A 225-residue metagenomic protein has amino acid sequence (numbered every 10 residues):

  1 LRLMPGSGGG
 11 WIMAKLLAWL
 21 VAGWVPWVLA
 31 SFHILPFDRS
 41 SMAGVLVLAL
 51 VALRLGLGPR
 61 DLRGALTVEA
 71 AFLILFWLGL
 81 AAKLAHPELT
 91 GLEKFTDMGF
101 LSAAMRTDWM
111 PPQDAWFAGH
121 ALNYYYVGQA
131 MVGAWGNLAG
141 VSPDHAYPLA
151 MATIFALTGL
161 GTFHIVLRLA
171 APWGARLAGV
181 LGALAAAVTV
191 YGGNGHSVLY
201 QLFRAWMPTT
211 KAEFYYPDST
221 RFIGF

Functional and structural regions predicted by a protein language model:
L1-L62: Membrane-embedded, hydrophobic transmembrane alpha-helices
A65-V68, I74-F225: Active-site lumenal/periplasmic loops and adjacent helix-entry segments of GT-C-fold, multi-pass membrane
